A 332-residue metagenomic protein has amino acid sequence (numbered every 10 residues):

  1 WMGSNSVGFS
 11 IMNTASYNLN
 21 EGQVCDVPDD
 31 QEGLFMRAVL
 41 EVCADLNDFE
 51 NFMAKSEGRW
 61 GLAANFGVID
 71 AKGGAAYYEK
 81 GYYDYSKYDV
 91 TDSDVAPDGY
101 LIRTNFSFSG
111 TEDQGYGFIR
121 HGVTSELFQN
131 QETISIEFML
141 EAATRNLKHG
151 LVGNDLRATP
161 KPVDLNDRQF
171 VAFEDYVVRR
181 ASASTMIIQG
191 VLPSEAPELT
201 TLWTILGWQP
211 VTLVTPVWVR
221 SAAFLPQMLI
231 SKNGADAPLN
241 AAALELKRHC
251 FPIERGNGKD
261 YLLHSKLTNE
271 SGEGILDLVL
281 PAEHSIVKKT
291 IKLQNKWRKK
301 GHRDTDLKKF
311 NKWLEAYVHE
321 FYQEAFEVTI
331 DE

Functional and structural regions predicted by a protein language model:
M2-G3, V7-F9, N13-V42, G61-A64 (+1 more regions): C-terminal, well-structured catalytic/ligand-binding subdomain of enzymes
A44-N51, S56-E57: A conserved hydrophobic secondary-structure block that centers on an alpha-helix together with its immediately flanking
